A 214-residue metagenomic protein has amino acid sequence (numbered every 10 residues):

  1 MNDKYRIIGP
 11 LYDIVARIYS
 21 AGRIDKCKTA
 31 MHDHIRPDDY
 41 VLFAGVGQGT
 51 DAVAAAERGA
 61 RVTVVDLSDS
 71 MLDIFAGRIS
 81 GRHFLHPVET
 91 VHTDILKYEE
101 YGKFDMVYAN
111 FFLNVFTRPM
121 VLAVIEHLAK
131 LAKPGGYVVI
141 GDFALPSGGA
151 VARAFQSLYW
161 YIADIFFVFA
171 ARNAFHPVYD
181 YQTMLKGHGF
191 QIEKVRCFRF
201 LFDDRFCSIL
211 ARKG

Functional and structural regions predicted by a protein language model:
M1-R36, T50: Conserved class I S-adenosyl-L-methionine
R36, F116-T117, A132-K133: Helix-to-beta-strand junctions that scaffold the AdoMet/dcAdoMet cofactor pocket in Class I SAM-dependent enzymes
L42-F43, Q48-K97: Class I SAM-dependent methyltransferase SAM/SAH-binding core
Y108: A conserved beta-strand element that flanks and buttresses the S-adenosyl-L-methionine
F111-N114: Short catalytic micro-motifs in class I SAM-dependent methyltransferases
L122-P134: A short glycine-rich, Lys/Arg-flanked "PGG" loop and its adjoining helix->strand segment in the class I
G141-H188, V195-F198: C-terminal alpha-helical "lid/dimerization" subdomain adjacent to the S-adenosyl-L-methionine
H188-F190, R196-G214: Core SAM-dependent methyltransferase catalytic element
